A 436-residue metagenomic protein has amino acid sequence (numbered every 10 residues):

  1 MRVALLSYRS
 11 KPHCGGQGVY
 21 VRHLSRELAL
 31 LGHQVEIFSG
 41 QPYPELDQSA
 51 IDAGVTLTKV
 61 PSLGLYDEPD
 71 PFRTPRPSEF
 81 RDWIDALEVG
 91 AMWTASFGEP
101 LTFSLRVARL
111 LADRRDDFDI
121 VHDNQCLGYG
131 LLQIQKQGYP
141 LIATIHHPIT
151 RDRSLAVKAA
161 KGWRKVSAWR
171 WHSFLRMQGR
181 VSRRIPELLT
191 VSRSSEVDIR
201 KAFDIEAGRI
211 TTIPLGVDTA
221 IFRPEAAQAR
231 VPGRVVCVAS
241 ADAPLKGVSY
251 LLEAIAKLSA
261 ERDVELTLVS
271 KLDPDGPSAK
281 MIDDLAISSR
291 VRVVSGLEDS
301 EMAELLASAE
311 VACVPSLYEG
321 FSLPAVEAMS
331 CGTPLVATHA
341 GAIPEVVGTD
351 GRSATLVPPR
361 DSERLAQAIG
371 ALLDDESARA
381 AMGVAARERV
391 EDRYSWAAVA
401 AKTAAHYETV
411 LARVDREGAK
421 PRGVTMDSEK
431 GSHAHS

Functional and structural regions predicted by a protein language model:
F38-R106: A conserved catalytic-core segment of Leloir-type glycosyltransferases
D70-A95, Q135-G179: Acceptor-binding helix/loop patch of EC 2.4 sugar-transfer enzymes, predominantly nucleotide-sugar-dependent
S194, G216: Carbohydrate-associated surface elements
Q228-I255, T267: Conserved donor-binding/catalytic core segment of Leloir-type glycosyltransferases
S278-S300: Nucleotide-activated donor-binding/catalytic signature segment of Leloir-type glycosyltransferases, i.e., the conserved
L317: Aromatic "clamp/platform" in nucleotide-sugar-dependent glycosyltransferases that forms part of the donor/acceptor
P334-A337: Short hydrophobic beta-strand element within catalytic cores of glycosyltransferases and related nucleotide-activated
T349-D350, A354-S362, A371-E376: Conserved acidic donor-binding segment of nucleotide-sugar-dependent glycosyltransferases
